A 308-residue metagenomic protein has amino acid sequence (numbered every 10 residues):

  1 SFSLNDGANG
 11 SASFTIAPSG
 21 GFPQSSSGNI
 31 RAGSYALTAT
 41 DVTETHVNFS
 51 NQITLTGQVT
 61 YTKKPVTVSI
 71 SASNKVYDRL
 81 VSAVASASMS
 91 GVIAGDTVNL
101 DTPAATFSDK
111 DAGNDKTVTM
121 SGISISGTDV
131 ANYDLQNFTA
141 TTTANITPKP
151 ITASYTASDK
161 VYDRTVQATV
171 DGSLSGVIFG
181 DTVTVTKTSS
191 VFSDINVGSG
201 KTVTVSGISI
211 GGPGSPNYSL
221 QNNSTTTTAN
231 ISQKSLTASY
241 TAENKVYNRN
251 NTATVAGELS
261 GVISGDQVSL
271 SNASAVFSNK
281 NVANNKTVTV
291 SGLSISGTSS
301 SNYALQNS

Functional and structural regions predicted by a protein language model:
S1-S308: Solvent-exposed beta-strand/loop surfaces, strongest in extracytoplasmic domains of secreted and cell-surface proteins
